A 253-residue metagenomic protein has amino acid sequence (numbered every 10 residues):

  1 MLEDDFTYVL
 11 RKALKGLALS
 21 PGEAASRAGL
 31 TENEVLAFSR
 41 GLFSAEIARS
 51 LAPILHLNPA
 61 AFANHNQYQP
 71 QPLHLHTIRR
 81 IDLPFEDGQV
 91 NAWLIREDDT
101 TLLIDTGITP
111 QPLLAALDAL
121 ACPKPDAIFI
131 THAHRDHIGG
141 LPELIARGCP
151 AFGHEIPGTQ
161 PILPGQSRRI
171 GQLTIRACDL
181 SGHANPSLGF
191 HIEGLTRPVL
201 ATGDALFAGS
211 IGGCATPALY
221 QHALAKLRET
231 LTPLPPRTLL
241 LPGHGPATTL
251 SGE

Functional and structural regions predicted by a protein language model:
M1-L17: A short, Lys/Arg-rich alpha-helix, primarily the initiator
L17-V35: Short alpha-helical DNA-recognition segment
E46-A61: DNA major-groove recognition helix of helix-turn-helix/homeodomain DNA-binding modules
P59-L73: Short amphipathic recognition helices of helix-turn-helix/homeodomain-type DNA-binding modules
Q69-D118, F190-G203, G209: Conserved beta-strand hairpin/beta-sheet module of binuclear metal-dependent hydrolase folds, prominently
W93-R96, G165-L195: Core dinuclear metal-dependent hydrolase active-site scaffold
T109, L120, A184-E253: Metallo-beta-lactamase
T109-R176: Active-site HxH/HxHxD metal-binding segment of metal-dependent hydrolases
